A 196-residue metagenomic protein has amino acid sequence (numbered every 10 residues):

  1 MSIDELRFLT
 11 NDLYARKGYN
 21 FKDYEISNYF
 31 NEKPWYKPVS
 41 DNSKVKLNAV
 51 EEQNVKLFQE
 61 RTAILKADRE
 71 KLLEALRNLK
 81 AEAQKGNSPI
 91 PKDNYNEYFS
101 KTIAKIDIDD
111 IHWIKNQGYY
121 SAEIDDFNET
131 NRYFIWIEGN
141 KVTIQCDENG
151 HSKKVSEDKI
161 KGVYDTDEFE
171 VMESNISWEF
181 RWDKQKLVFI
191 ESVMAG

Functional and structural regions predicted by a protein language model:
M1, K17, S43-K44, I64-K66 (+1 more regions): Second-shell loop/turn segments in exported
M1-P38: Amphipathic alpha-helical packing elements
S2-T10, N54, A75, P91: Stable alpha-helical elements in mature extracytoplasmic
T10-K17, T62, A83-N87, F99-T102: Sec/Tat-exported extracytoplasmic proteins
F21, N28-K66: Compact alpha-helical subdomains of small soluble proteins
K71-Q84: Short, aromatic-enriched amphipathic alpha-helices that serve as compact interaction elements
I90-I135: Short solvent-exposed beta->alpha transition segments
T130-G196: Exposed beta-sheet edge and beta->alpha loop/turn motif
